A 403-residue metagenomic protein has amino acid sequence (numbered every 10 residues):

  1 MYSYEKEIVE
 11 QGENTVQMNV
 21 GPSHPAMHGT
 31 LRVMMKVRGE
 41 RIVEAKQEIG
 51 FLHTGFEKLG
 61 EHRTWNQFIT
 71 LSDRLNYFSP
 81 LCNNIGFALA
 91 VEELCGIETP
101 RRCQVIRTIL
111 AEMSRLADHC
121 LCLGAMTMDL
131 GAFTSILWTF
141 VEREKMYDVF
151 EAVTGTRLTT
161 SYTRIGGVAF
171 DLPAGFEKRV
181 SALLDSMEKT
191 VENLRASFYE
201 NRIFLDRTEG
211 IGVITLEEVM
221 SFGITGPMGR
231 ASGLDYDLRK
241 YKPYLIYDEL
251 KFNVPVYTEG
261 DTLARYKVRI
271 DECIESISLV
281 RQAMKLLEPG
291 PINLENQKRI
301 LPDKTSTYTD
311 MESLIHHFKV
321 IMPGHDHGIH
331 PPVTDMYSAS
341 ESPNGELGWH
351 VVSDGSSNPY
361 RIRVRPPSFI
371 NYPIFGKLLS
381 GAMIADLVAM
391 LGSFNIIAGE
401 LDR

Functional and structural regions predicted by a protein language model:
M1-R403: Metal/cofactor-centered catalytic core regions of large enzymes
